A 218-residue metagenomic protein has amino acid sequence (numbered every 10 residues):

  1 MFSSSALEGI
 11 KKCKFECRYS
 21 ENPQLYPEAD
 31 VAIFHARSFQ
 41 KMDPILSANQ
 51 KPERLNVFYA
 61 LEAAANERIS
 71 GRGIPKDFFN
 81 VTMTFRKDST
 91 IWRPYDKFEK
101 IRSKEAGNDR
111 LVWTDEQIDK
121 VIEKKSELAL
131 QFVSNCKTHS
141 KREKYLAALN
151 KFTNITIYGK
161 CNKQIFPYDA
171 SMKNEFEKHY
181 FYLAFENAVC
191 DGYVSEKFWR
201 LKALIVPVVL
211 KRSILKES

Functional and structural regions predicted by a protein language model:
M1-S218: Nucleotide-sugar donor-binding catalytic core of glycosyltransferases
